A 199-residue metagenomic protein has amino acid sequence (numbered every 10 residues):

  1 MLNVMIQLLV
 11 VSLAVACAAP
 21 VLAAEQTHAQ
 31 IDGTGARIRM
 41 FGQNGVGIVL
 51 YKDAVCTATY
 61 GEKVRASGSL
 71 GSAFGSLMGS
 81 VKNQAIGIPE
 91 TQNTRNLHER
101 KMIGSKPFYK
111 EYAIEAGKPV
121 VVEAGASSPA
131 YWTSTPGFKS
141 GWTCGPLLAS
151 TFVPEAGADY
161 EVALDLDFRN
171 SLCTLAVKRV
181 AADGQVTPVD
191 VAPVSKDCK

Functional and structural regions predicted by a protein language model:
M1-L9: Bacterial N-terminal signal peptides that target proteins for export
S12: A cross-family signal for key residues in well-ordered alpha-helices that form functional helical elements
A18-A19: N-terminal signal peptide c-region/cleavage motif recognized by signal peptidases
A23-T143, A149-T151, E161-K199: Short loop/turn and low-complexity linker motifs enriched in small/turn-promoting residues
